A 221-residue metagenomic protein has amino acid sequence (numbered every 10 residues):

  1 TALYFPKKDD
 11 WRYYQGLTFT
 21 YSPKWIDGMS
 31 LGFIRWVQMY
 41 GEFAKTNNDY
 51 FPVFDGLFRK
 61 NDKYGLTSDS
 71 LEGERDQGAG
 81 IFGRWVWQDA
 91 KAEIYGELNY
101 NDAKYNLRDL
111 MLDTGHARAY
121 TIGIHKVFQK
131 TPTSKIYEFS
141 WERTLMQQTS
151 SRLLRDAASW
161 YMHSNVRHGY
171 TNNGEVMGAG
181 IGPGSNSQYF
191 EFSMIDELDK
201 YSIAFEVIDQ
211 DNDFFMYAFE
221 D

Functional and structural regions predicted by a protein language model:
T1-G32: Internal, well-ordered domain-core segments that constitute the primary functional module of diverse proteins
S22-D221: Exposed, low-structure sequence patches enriched in small/polar residues
